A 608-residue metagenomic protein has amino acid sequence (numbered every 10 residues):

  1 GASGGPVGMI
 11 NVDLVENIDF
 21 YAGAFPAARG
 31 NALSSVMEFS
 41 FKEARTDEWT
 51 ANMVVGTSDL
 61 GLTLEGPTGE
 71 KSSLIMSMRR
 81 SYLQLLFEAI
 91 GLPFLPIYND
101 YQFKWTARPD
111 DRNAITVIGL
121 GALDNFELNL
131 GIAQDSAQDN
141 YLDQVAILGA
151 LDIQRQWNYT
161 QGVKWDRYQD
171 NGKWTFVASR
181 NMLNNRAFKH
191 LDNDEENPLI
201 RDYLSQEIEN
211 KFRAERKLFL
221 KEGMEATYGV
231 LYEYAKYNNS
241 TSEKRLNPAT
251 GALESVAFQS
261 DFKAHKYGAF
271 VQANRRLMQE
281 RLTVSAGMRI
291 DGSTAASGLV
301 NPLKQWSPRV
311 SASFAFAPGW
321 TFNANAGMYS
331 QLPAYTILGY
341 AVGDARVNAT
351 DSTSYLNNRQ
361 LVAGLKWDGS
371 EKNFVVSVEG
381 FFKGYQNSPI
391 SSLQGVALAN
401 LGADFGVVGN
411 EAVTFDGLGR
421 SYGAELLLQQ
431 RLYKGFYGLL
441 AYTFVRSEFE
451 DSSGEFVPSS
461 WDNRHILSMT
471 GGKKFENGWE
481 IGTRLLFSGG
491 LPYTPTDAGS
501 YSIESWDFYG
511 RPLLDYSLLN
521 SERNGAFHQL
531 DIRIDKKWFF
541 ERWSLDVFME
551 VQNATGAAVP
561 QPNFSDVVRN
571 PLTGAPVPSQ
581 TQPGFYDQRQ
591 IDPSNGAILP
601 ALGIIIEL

Functional and structural regions predicted by a protein language model:
G1-F20, F103: Short acidic/polar hinge/loop motifs at secondary-structure boundaries that mediate gating or recognition
A32, R45-D47, P67-Q156, R186-K189: Periplasmic-side early beta-strands and strand-to-turn transitions of outer-membrane beta-barrels
T106-D124, A150-L299, F374-F382, R431 (+1 more regions): Face-selective signature of the C-terminal outer-membrane beta-barrel domain
L120, K221-E225, L231, A257-G384 (+3 more regions): Structural signature of Gram-negative outer-membrane beta-barrels, strongest in the C-terminal barrel of TonB-dependent
I132-A133, Q138-D139, T241-A249, F314 (+4 more regions): Surface-exposed extracellular loop regions of Gram-negative outer-membrane beta-barrel proteins, predominantly
S205, E209-E215, A257-A264, G268-F270 (+4 more regions): Outer membrane beta-barrel strand-and-loop segments of large Gram-negative receptors, especially TonB-dependent
L277-M278, F382-G384, F405-P492: Gram-negative outer-membrane beta-barrel transporters
Q386-N387, S391, G438, G478 (+3 more regions): C-terminal beta-signal and adjacent terminal beta-strands/loops of Gram-negative outer-membrane beta-barrel proteins
